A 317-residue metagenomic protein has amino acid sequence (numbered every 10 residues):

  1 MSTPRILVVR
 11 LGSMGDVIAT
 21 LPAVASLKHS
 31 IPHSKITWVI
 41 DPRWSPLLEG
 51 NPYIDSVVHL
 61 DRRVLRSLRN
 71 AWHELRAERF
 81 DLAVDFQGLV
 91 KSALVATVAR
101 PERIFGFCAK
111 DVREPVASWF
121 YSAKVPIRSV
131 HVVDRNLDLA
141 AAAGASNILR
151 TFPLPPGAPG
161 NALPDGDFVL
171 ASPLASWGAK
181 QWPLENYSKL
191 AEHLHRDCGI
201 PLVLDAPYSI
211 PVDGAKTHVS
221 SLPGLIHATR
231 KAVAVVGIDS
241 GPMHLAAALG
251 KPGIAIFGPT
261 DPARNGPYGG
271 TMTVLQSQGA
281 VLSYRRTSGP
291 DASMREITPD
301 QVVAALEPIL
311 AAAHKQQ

Functional and structural regions predicted by a protein language model:
M1-Q317: Catalytic machinery of carbohydrate-active enzymes, primarily nucleotide-sugar-dependent glycosyltransferases
